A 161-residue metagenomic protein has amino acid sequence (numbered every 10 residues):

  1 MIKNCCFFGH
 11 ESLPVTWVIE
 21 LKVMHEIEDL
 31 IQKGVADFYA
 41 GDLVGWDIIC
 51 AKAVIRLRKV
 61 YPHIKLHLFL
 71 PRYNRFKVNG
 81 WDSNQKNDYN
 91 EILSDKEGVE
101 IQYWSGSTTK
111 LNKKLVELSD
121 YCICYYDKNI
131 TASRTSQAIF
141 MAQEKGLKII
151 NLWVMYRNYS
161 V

Functional and structural regions predicted by a protein language model:
M1-V161: Acidic/glycine-enriched connector segments
